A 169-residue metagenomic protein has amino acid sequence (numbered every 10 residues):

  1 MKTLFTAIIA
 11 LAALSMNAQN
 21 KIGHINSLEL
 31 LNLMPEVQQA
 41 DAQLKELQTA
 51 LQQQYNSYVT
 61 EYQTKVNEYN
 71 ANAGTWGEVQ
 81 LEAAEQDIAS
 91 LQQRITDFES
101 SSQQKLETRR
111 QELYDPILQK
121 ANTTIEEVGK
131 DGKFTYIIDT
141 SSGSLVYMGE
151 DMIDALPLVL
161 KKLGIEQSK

Functional and structural regions predicted by a protein language model:
M1-K21: Bacterial Sec-dependent N-terminal signal peptides
T3-L4, M152-K169: Extended cytosolic assembly modules
I8, N32, V37-Q38, D154-A155 (+1 more regions): A broad, structure-centric signal for solvent-exposed, well-ordered loop/edge residues that line or flank functional
L11, K133, L158-L160: Generic secretory/membrane-interface signal
Q19-G132, Y136-L145, E166-K169: Amphipathic alpha-helical segments
